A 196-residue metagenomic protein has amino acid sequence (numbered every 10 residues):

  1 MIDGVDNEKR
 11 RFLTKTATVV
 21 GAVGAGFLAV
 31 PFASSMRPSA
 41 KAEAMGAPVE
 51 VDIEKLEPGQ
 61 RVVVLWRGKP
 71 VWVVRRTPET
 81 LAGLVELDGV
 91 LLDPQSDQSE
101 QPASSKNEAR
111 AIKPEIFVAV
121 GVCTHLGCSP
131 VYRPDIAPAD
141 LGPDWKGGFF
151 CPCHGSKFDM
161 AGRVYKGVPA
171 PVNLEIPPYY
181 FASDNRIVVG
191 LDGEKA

Functional and structural regions predicted by a protein language model:
M1-V20: N-terminal secretory signal peptides and thylakoid transit peptides that target proteins across membranes
E8-K9, V64, A119: Generic detector of short, well-ordered, non-transmembrane alpha-helical segments enriched in hydrophobic residues
L13-T16, V62-V64, G68, W72-V73 (+2 more regions): Long, contiguous hydrophobic alpha-helical segments, chiefly transmembrane helices and signal peptides
G21, A25-L65, K69: C-terminal segment of N-terminal export signals and the immediately downstream linker at the start of the mature
I53, W66, V74-R75, V120 (+2 more regions): Pocket-edge structural micro-motifs
G59-N107: Extracytoplasmic/periplasmic/luminal assembly and interaction segments in envelope/secretory/respiratory proteins
G89-A196: Rieske [2Fe-2S] iron-sulfur-binding domain
